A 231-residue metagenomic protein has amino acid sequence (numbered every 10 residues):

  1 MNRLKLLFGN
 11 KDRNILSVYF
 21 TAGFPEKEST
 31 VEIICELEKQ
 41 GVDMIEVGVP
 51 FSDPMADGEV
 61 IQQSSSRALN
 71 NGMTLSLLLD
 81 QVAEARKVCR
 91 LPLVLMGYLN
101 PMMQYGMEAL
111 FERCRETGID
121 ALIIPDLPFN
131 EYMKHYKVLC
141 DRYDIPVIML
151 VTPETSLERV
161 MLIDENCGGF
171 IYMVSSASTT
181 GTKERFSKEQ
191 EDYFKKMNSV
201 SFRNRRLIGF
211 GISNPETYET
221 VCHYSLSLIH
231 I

Functional and structural regions predicted by a protein language model:
M1-S17: N-terminal amphipathic alpha-helix/helix-capping segment at the start of soluble metabolic enzymes
N2-R3, D53-E59, M73-D80, M103-M107 (+4 more regions): Active-site-adjacent beta->alpha loops and helix N-cap segments on the catalytic face of soluble alpha/beta enzymes
R13-S17, C89-Y98, R142-L150, S199-G211: Short beta-strand/loop segments at the ligand-binding rim of alpha/beta enzyme cores
V18, G48, C114, I163 (+1 more regions): Conserved, mostly hydrophobic/aromatic
T21-F24, M96-M103, P128, V151-T155 (+1 more regions): Glycine-rich beta-to-alpha transition loops that act as phosphate-gripper elements at the mouths of alpha/beta enzyme
T30-C35, T155-E165, I212-S227: Catalytic cores of alpha/beta
Q63-L127: Active-site beta->alpha loop and helix N-cap motifs at the rims of alpha/beta catalytic domains
I229-I231: Conserved small/polar residues in nucleotide/adenosyl-binding loops
